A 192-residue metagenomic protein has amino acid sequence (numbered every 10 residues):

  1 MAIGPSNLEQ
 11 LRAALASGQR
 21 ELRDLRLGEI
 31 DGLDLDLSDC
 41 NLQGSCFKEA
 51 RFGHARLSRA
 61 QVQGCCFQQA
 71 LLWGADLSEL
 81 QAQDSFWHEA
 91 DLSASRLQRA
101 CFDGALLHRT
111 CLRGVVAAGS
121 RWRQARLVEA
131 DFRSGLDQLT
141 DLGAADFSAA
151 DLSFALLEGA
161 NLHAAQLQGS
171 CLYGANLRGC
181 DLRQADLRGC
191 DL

Functional and structural regions predicted by a protein language model:
I3-L192: Tandem repeat scaffolds
